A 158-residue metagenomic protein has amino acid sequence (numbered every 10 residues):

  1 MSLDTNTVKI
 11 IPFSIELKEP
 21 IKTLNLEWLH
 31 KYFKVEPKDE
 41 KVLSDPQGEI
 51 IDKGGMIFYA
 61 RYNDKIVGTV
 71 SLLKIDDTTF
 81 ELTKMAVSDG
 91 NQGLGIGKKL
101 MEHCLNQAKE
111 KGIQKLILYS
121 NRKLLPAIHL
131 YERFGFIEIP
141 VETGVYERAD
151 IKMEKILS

Functional and structural regions predicted by a protein language model:
M1-N6: Basic/polar N-terminal segments that are highly enriched at the extreme N-terminus, encompassing both cleavable
V8, P12-T83, S88-G90, M101-H103 (+3 more regions): Acetyl-CoA-dependent GNAT
F13, E27, Q114-I128, E132-F134 (+1 more regions): C-terminal "cap" of GNAT-fold acetyltransferases
S88-G90, L94, R122-K123: Active-site acidic-Proline motif in GNAT/NAT acetyltransferases
L94, E110-Q114: Short coil/turn segments at alpha/beta junctions that flank glycine-rich nucleotide-binding fingerprints
